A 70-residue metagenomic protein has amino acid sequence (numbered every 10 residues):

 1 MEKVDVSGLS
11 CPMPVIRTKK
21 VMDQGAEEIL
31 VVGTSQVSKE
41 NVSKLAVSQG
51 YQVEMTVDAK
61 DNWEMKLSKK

Functional and structural regions predicted by a protein language model:
M1, E28-L30, N62-E64: Intrinsic-disorder/low-complexity, polar/charged segments enriched in Ser/Thr/Lys/Arg/Asp/Glu/Gln
M1-Q24: An N-terminal amphipathic alpha-helical segment
R17, Q24-G25, G33, M65-K70: Accessory recognition modules or surfaces
V21-M22, E28, S48: Flexible metal-binding regulatory segments at protein termini and peripheral loops
E27-T34, K39-L45: Amphipathic, hydrophobic secondary-structure cores in small proteins
E40-K70: C-terminal structural segments of small proteins and small subunits
